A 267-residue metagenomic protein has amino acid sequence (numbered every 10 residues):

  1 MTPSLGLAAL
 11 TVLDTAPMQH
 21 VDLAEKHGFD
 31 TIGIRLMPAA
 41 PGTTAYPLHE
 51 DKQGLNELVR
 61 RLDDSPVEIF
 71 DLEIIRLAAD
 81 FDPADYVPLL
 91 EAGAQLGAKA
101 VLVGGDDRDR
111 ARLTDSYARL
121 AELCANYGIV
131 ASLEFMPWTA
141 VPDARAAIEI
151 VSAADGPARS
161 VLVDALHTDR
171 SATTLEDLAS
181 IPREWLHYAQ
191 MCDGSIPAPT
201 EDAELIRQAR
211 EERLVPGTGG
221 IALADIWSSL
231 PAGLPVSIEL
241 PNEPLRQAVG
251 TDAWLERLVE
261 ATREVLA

Functional and structural regions predicted by a protein language model:
M1-A9, D14-T31, A94-G97, A144-V163 (+1 more regions): Histidine-acidic metal/acid-base catalytic patches
M1-A94, K99, E256-A267: N-terminal pre-domain/capping segments
T2-P3, A40-G42, L62, D71-L72 (+6 more regions): Generic signal for short, ordered secondary-structure residues within or immediately flanking folded domains
A9-M18, M37-Q53, R76-A84, D106-L113 (+4 more regions): Acidic-and-aromatic substrate-binding clefts and catalytic sites of carbohydrate-active enzymes
R35, I75, G104, C192 (+1 more regions): Conserved residues at the C-terminal ends of beta-strands
L48-N56, P83-L89, L113-A121, A144-E149 (+3 more regions): Charged helix-capping and loop-helix junction motifs
R61-E68, R76-V161, R170: Active-site acidic/histidine proton-transfer and metal-coordination neighborhood in alpha/beta enzyme cores
